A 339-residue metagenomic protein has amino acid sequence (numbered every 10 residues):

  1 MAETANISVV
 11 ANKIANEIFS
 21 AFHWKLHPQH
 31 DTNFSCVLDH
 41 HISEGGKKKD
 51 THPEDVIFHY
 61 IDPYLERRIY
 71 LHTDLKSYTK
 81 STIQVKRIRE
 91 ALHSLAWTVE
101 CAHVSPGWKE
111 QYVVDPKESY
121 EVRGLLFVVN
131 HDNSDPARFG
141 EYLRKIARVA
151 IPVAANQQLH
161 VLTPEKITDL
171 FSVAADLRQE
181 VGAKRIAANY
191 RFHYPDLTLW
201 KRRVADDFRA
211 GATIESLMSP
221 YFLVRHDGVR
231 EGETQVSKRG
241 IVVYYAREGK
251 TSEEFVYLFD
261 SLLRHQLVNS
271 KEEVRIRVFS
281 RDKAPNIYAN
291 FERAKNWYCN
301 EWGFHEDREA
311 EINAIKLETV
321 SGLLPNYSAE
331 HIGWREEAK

Functional and structural regions predicted by a protein language model:
M1-E54, F58-K339: Intrinsically disordered, low-complexity Ser/Thr/Pro/Gly-rich regulatory segments
